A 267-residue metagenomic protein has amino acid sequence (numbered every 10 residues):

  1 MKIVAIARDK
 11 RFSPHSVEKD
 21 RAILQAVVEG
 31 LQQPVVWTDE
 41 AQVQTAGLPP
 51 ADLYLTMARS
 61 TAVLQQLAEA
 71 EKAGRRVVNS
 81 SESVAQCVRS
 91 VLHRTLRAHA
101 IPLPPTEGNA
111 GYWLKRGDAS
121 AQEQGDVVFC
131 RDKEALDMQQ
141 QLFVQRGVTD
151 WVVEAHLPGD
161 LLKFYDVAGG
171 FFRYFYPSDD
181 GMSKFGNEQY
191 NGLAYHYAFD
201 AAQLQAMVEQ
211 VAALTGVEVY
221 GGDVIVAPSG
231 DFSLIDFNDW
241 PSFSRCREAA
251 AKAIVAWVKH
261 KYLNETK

Functional and structural regions predicted by a protein language model:
M1-A5: Extreme N-terminal starter segment of soluble prokaryotic enzymes
I6-P105, S120: Conserved N-proximal alpha/beta basic substrate-recognition cap immediately N-terminal to, or forming the N-lobe
A51-L55, K115, F164-D166, G230-R245: A short beta-strand motif that forms the metal-chelation/ATP-contact edge of phosphoryl-transfer active sites
Y112, F172, Y220, S233-D236: Protein kinase-like catalytic core scaffold
Y112-L142: Conserved anion/nucleotide-ligand pocket segment
C130-T215: Phosphate-binding site of ATP-dependent enzymes
W151, L162, V217-S229: A short glycine-rich, hydrophobically flanked beta-strand micro-motif that places a catalytic Asp/Glu for divalent metal
G216-V217, V226-K267: C-terminal active-site "lid" helix and adjoining low-complexity regulatory extension at the edge of ATP-using catalytic
